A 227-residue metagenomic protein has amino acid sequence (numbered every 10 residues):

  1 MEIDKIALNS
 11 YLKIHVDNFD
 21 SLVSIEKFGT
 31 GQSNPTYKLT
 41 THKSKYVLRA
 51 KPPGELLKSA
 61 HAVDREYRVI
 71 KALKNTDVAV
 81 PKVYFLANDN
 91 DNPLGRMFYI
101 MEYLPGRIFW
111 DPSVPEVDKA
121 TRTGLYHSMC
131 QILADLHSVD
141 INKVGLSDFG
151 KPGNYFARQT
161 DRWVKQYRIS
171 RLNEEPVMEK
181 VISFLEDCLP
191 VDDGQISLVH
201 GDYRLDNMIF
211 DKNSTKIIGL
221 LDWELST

Functional and structural regions predicted by a protein language model:
M1-V23: Juxta-kinase regulatory segment immediately upstream of eukaryotic protein kinase catalytic domains
S10-Y11, W163, F184, W223: Tryptophan-centered motif/residue detector
Y11, E55, Y203: Aromatic/pi-system hotspot detector in well-structured domains
L22-K180, F184-L198, K212-S214: ATP-binding pocket architecture of kinase catalytic cores
S197-L198, R204, F210-T227: Active-site Asp-x-Gly
